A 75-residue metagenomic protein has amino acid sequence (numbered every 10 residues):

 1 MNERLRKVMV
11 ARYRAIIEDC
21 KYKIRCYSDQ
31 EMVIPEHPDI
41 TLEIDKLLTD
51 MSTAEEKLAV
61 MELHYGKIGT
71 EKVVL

Functional and structural regions predicted by a protein language model:
M1-L75: Extended, charge-rich alpha-helical interface modules
